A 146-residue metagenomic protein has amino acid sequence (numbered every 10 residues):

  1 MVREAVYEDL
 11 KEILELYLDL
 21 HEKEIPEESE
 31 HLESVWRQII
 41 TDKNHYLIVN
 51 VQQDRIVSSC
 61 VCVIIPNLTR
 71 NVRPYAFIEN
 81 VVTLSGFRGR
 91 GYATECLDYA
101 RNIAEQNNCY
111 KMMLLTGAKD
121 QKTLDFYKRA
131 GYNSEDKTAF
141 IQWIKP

Functional and structural regions predicted by a protein language model:
M1-I13, P26: A short beta-loop-alpha structural element at the N-terminal edge of CoA-dependent acyl/N-acetyltransferase catalytic
L14-R37: Conserved GNAT-fold acetyl-CoA-binding loop/helix
R37-V49, F77: A short helix-loop-beta-strand connector motif used in the catalytic cores of GNAT acetyltransferases and, in some
V49, R55-I64, F77, V82: Conserved beta-strand in the GNAT
P66-I78, R88, D136: A conserved beta-turn-beta hairpin within the catalytic core of GNAT-like acetyltransferases that forms part
N80-T83, G89-N102, R129: Conserved acetyl-CoA-binding loop-helix of GNAT-fold acetyltransferases
L97, A104-T116: Conserved GNAT acetyl-CoA-binding A-motif
M113-T123, I141, K145: Conserved beta-strand-loop-alpha-helix junction that forms the acyl-donor binding cleft
